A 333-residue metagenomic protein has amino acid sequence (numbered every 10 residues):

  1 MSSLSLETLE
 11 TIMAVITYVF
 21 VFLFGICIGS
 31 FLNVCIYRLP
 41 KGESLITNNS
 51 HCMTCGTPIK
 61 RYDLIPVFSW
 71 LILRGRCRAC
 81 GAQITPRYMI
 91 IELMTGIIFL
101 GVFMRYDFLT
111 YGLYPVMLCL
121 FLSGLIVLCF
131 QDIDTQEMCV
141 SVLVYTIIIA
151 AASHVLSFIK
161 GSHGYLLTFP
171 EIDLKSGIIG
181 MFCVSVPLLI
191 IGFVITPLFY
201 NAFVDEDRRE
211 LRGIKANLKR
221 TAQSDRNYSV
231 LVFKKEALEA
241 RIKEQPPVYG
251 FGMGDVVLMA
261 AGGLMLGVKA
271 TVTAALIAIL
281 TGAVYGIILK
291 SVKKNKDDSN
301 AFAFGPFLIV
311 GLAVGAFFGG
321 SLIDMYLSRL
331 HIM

Functional and structural regions predicted by a protein language model:
M1-M333: A membrane-topology feature that recognizes alpha-helical transmembrane segments and their immediate juxtamembrane
